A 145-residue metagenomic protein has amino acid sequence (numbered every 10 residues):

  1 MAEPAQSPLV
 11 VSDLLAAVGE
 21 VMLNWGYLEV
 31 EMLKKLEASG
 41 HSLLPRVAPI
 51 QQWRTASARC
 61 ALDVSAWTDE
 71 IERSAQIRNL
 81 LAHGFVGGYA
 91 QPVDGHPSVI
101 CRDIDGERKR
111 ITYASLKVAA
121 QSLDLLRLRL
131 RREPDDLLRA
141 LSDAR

Functional and structural regions predicted by a protein language model:
M1-T55, S65-Q76, L80-P92, V118-R145: Amphipathic alpha-helical interface elements
S57-C60: Short, contiguous pre-domain boundary segments
D94-R110: Short secondary-structure subsegments characteristic of cysteine-rich extracellular domains
R110-A119: Short Fe-S-cluster ligation motifs
